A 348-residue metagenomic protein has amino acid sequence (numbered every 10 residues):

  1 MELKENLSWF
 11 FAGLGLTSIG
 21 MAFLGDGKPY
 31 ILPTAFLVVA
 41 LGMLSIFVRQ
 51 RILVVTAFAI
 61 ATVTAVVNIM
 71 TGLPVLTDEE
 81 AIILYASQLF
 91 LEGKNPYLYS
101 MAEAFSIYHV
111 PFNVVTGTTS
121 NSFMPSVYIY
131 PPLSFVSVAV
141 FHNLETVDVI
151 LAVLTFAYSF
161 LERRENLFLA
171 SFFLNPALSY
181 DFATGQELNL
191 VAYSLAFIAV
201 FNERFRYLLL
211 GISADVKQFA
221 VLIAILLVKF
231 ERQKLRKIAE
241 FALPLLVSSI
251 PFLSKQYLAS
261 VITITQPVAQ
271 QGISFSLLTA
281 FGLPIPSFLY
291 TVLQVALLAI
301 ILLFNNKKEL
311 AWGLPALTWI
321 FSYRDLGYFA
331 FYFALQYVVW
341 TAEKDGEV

Functional and structural regions predicted by a protein language model:
E2-Q50, V54, F58-V200, E231-F329 (+2 more regions): Primarily membrane-embedded glycan-assembly and transfer machineries that use lipid-linked glycans
S179, R204-V228, V247, L314-I320: Membrane-interface alpha helices of multi-pass inner-membrane proteins
T341-V348: A juxtamembrane structural motif centered on a specific transmembrane helix
